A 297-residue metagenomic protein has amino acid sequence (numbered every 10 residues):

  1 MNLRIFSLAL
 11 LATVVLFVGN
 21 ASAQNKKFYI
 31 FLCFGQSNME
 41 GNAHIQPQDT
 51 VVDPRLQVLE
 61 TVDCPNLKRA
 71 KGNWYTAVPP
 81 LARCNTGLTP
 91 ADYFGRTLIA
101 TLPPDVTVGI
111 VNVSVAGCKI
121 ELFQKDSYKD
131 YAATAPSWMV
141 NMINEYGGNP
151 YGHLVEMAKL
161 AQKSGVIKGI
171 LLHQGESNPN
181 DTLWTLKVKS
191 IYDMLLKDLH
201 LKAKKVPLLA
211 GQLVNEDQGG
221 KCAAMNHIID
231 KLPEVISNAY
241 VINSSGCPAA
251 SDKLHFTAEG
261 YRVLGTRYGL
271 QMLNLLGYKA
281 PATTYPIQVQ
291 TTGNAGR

Functional and structural regions predicted by a protein language model:
M1-N25, T292-A295: Bacterial Sec-dependent N-terminal signal peptides
Q24-G296: Cell-envelope and extracellular/periplasmic
